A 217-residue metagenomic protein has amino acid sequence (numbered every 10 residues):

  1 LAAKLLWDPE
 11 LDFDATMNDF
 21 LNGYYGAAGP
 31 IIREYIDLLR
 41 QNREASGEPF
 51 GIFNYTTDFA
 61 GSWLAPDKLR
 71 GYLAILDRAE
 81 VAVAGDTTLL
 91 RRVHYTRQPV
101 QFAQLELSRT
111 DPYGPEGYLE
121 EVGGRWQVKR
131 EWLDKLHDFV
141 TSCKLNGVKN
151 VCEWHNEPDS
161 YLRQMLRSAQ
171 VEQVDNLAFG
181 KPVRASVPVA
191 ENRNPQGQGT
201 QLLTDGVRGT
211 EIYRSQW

Functional and structural regions predicted by a protein language model:
A2-V174: Catalytic domains of carbohydrate-active enzymes that cleave complex glycans
A169-W217: Disordered, acidic Ser/Thr/Pro-rich linker "stalks" and the adjacent N-terminal cap of the next globular domain
